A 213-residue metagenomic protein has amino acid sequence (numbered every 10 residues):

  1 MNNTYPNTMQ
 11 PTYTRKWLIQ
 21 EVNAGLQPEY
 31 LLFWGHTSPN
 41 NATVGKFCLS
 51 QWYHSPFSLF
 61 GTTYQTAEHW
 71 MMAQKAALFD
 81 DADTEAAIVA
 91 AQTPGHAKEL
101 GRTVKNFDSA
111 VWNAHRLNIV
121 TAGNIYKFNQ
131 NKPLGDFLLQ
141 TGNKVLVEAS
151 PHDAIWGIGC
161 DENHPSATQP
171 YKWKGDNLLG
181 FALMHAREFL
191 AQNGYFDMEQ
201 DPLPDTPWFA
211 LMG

Functional and structural regions predicted by a protein language model:
N2-G213: Charged, low-complexity intrinsically disordered segments
